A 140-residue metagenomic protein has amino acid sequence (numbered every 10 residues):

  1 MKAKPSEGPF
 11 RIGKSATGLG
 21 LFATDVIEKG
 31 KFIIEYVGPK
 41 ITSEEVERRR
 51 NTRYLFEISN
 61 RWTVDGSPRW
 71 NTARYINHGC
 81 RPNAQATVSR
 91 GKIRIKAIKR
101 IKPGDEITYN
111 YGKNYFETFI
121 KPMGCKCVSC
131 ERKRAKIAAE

Functional and structural regions predicted by a protein language model:
K2-T87: Catalytic cores of histone-lysine modification enzymes
C80-E140: C-terminal SET catalytic tail plus cysteine-rich post-SET Zn-binding segment of SAM-dependent SET-domain
